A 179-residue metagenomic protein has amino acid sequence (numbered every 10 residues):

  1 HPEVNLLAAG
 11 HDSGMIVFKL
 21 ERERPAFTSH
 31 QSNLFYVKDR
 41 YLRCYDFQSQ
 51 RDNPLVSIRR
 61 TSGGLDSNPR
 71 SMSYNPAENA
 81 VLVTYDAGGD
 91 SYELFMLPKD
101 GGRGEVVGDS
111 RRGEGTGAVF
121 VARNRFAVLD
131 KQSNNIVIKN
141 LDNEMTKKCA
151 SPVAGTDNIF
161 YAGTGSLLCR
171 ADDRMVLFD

Functional and structural regions predicted by a protein language model:
H1, E23-P25, S29-S32, G63-N79 (+2 more regions): Repeated scaffold domains used in trafficking and secretory/extracellular systems, primarily beta-propellers
H1-T28: Blade-level signature of beta-propeller repeat domains, shared across WD40, Kelch, NHL, RCC1 and BNR/Asp-box propellers
E3-A8, Q31-F35, C44, R70 (+7 more regions): Structural hallmark of WD40 beta-propellers
G14-E21, R40-D46, G88-L97, Q132-N140 (+1 more regions): Structural motif
E21-A26, S49-Q50, P98-R103: Short loop/turn segments immediately following beta-strands, especially the blade-tip and inter-blade linker loops
Y45-S67: A short helix->beta-strand "capping" segment at the edge of beta-propeller domains
N53-L55, G104-V107, T146-K148: A structural motif specific to WD40 beta-propellers
T84-K131, I138: Helix-rich alpha-solenoid scaffolding regions
